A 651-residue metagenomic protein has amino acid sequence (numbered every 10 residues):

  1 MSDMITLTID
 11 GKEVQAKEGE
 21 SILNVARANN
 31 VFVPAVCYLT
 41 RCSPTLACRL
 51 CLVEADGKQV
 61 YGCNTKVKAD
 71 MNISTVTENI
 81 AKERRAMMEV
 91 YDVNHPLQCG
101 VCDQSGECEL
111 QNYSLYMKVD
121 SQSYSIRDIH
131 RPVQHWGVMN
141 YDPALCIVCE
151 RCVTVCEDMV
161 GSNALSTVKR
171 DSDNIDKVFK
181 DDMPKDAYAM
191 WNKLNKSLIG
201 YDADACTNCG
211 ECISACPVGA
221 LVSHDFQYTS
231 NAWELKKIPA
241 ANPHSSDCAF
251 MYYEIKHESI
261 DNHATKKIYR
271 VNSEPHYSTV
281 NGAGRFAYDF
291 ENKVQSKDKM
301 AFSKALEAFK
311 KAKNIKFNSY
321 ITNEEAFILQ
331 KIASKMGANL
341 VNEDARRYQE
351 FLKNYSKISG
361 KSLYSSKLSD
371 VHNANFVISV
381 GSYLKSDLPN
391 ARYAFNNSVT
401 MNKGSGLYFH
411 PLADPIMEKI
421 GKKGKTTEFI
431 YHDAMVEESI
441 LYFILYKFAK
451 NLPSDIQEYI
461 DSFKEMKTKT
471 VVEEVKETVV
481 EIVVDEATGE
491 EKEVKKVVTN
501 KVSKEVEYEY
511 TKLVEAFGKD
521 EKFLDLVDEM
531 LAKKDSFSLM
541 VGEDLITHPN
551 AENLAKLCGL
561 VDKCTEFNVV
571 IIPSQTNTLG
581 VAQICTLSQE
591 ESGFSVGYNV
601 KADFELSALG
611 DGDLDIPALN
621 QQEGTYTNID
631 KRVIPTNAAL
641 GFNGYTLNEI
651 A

Functional and structural regions predicted by a protein language model:
S2-R27, L39, E54, D70-H95 (+3 more regions): N-terminal export/assembly segments and adjacent metallocofactor-ligating motifs of anaerobic energy-metabolism
V31-V33: Cysteine-rich modules of extracellular adhesion/ECM and protease-associated proteins
V36-C42: Serine/threonine-rich, repeat-prone extracellular segments and beta-strand-based repeat modules of secreted/surface
C42, N323-A326, E552-A555: An alpha-helix initiation/capping motif
T45-L46, G57-N79: S4-like RNA-binding module at protein N-termini
C51: Short, conserved beta-strand/beta-arch hydrophobic-aromatic motifs that form part of recognition grooves or interface
A308, Y348-A651: Non-catalytic alpha/beta scaffold blocks inside enzyme catalytic domains
